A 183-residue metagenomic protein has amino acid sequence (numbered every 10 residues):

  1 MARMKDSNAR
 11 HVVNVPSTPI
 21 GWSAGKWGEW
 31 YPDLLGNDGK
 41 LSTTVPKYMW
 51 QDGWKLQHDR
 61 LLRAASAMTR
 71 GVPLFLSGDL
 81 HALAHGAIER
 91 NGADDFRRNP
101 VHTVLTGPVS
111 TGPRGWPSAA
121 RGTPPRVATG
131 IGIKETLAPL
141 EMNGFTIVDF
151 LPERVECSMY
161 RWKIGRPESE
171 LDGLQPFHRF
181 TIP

Functional and structural regions predicted by a protein language model:
M1-P183: Long, structured stretches of catalytic cores involved in phosphate-ester chemistry, encompassing
